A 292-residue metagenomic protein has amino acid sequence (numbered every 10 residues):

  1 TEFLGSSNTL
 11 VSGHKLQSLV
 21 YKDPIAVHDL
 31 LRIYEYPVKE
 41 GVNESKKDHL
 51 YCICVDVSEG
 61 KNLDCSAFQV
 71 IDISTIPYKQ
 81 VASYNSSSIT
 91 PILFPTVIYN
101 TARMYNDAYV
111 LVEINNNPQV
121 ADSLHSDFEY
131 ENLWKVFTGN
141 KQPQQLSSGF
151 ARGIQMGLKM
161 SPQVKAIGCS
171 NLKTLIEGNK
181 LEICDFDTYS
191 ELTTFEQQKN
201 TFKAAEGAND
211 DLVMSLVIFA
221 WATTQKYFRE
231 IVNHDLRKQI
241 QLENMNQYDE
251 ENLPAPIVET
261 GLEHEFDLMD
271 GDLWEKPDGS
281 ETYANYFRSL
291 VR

Functional and structural regions predicted by a protein language model:
T1-N140, A166, S170, T174-R292: RNase H-like, metal-dependent nuclease domains and their acidic two-metal-ion catalytic environment used
N132-V164: Conserved phosphate-binding/catalytic loops in two-lobed NTP-binding clefts
